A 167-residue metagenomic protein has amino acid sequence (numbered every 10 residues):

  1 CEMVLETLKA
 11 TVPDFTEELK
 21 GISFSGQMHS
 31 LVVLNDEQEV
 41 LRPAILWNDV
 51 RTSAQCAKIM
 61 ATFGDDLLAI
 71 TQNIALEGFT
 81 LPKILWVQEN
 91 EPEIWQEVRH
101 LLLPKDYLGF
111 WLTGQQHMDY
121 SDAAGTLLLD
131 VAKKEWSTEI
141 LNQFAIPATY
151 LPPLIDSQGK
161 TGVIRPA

Functional and structural regions predicted by a protein language model:
C1-R42, A69, E97, P152-P153: N-terminal glycine/serine-rich phosphate-binding loop of ATP-dependent small-molecule kinases, especially carbohydrate
L5-K9, M60, E91, L112: Hydrophobic residues within well-ordered, non-membrane alpha-helices that form the packing/core of soluble catalytic
F24, L67-A167: Gly/Ser/Thr-rich active-site cleft segment
R42-P43, D119: Short capping micro-motif at the N-terminus of alpha-helices
I45-L46, D122: Residue-level structural signal for beta-strand termini and adjacent loop
D49: Carbohydrate-associated surface elements
A54-I59: Pocket-flanking alpha-helical
A61, D65: Metal-dependent DNA phosphodiester-chemistry modules and their immediately adjacent helices/loops in DNA-processing
